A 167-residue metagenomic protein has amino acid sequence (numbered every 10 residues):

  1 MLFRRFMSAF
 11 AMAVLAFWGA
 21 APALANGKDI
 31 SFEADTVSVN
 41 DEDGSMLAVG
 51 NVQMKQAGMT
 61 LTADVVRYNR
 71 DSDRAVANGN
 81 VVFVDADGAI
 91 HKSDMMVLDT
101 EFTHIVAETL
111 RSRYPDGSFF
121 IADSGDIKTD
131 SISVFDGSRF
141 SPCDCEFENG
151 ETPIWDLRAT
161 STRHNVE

Functional and structural regions predicted by a protein language model:
M1-R4: N-terminal secretory signal peptides that target proteins for export/translocation
S8-G19: Bacterial N-terminal signal peptides
A25-E167: Structural signature for solvent-exposed beta-strand/loop edge elements and short helix-capping sites, enriched
